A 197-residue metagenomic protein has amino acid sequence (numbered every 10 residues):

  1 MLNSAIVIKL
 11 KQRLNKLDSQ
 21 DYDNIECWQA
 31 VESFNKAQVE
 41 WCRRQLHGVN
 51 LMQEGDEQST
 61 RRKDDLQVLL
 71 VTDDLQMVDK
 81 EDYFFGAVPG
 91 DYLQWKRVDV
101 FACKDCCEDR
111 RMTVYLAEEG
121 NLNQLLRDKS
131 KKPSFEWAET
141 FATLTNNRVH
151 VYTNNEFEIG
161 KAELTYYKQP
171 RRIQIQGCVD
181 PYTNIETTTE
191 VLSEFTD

Functional and structural regions predicted by a protein language model:
M1-D197: Glycine-enriched, solvent-exposed interface loops adjoining structured elements
